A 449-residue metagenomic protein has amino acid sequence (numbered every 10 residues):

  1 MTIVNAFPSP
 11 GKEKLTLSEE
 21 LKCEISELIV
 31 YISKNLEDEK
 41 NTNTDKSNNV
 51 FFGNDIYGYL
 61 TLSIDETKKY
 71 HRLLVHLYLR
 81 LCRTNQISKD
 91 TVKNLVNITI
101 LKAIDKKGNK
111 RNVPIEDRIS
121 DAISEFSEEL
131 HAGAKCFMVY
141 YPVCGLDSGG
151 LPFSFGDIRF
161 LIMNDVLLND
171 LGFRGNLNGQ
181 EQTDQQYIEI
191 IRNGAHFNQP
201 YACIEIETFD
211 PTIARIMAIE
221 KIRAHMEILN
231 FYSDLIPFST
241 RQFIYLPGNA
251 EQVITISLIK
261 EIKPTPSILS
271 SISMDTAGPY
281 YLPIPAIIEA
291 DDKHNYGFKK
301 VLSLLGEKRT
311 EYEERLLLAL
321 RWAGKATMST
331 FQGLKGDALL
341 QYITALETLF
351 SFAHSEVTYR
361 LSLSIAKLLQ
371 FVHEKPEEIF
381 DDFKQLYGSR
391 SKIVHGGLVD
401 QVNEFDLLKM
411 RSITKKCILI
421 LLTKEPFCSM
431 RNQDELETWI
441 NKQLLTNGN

Functional and structural regions predicted by a protein language model:
M1-F126, L317, R321, F331-D337 (+3 more regions): Polyanionic, low-complexity intrinsically disordered segments
L79, R83-D337, T344, L407-L408 (+1 more regions): Charged, non-catalytic interaction/linker regions at domain boundaries that couple catalytic cores to substrate
L304-T310, L349-F350, H373-I379: A ubiquitous short alpha-helical element
A338-H354: Hydrophobic alpha-helical packing segments in soluble, helical-rich domains
